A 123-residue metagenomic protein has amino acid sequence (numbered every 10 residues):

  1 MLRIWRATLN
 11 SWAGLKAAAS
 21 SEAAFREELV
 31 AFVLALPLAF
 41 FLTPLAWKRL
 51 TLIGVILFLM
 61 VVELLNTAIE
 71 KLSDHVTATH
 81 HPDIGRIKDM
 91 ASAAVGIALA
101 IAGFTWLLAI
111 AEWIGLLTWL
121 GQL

Functional and structural regions predicted by a protein language model:
L2-A68, V76, H80-P82, S92-L123: Hydrophobic alpha-helical transmembrane segments
R86-D89: Divalent-cation-assisted or electrostatically stabilized phosphate/pyrophosphate-binding catalytic cores
